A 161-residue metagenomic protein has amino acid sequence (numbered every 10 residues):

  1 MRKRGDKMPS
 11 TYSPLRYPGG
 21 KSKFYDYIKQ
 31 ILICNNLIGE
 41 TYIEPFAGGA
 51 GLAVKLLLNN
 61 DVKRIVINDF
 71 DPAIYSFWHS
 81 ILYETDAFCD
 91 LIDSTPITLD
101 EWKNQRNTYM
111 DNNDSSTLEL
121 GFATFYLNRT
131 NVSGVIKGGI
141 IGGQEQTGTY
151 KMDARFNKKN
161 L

Functional and structural regions predicted by a protein language model:
R2-L32, L37, I81-L161: SAM-dependent nucleic-acid methyltransferase catalytic core
E40-M110: SAM cofactor-binding core of SAM-dependent methyltransferases, primarily the Rossmann-like beta-alpha-beta module
